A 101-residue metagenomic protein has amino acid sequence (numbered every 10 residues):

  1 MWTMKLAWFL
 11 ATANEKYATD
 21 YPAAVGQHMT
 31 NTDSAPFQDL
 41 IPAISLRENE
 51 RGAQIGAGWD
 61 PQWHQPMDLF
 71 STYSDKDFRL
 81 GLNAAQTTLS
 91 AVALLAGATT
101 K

Functional and structural regions predicted by a protein language model:
M1-A43, E50: Metal-dependent peptidase/peptidase-like ectodomains
I44-R47, W63: Long, contiguous hydrophobic alpha-helical segments, chiefly transmembrane helices and signal peptides
A53-K101: His/Asp/Glu-rich mid-to-C-terminal helical/loop segments that flank catalytic regions of hydrolases
